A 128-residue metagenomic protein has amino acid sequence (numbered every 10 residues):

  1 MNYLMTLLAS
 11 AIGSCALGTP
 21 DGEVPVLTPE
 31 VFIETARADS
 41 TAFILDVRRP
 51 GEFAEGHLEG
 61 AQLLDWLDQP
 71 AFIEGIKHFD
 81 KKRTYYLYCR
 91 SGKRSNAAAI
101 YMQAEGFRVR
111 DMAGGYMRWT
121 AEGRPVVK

Functional and structural regions predicted by a protein language model:
N2-A42, G51-T84, K93-K128: Rhodanese-like catalytic fold shared by cysteine-dependent sulfurtransferases and DSP/PTP-type phosphatases
R48: Short strand-turn motif at the edge of the Rossmann-like AdoMet-binding core
Y88: Short, surface-exposed ligand- or partner-binding patches at beta-edge/loop junctions that are enriched in aromatics
